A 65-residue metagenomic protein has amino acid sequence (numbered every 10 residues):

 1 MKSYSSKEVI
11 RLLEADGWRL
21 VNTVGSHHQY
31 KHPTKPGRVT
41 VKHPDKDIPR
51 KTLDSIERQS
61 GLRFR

Functional and structural regions predicted by a protein language model:
M1-V24, K31-R65: Basic nucleic-acid-binding interfaces
